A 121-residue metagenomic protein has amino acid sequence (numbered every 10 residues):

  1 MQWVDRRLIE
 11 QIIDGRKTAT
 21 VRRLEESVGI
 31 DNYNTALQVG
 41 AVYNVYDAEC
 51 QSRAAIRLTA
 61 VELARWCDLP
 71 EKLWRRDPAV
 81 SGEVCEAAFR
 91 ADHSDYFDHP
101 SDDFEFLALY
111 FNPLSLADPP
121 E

Functional and structural regions predicted by a protein language model:
M1-E121: Mixed-charge, low-complexity intrinsically disordered regions
